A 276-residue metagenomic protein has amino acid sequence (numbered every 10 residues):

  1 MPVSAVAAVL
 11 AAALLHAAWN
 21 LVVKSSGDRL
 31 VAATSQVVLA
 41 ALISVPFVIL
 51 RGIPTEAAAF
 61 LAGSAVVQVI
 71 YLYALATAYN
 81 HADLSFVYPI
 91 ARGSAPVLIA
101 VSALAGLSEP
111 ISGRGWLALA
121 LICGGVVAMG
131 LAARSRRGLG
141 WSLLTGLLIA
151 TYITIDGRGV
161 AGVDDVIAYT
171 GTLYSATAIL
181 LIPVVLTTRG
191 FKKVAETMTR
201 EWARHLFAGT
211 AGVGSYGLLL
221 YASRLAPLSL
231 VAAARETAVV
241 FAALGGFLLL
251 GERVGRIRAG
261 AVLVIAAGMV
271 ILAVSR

Functional and structural regions predicted by a protein language model:
M1-S4, F47-F60, A105-W116, R158-Y169 (+3 more regions): Membrane interfacial helix motifs at helix-loop boundaries and amphipathic/re-entrant anchors
M1-V66, L72-L84, G124, L131-L143 (+3 more regions): Membrane-interface interhelical linkers
V9, A33-T34, L61, Y88-P89 (+5 more regions): Hydrophobic/aromatic positions within or immediately flanking transmembrane alpha-helices of multi-pass small-molecule
G27-A32, L75-R92, L107-P110, A161-A168 (+1 more regions): Structural motif at transmembrane-helix junctions in multi-pass transporters
V38-I43, I90-A105, A120, A176-L180 (+4 more regions): Alpha-helical transmembrane segments of compact multi-pass small-molecule transporters, enriched in specific families
S44, I99-L104, I111-L131, I257-R276: Hydrophobic transmembrane alpha-helices of multi-pass small-molecule transport proteins
R137-A168: Selected transmembrane alpha-helices and immediately adjacent juxtamembrane segments of polytopic inner-membrane
R200-W202, L244-I265: Interfacial loop-to-transmembrane junctions
